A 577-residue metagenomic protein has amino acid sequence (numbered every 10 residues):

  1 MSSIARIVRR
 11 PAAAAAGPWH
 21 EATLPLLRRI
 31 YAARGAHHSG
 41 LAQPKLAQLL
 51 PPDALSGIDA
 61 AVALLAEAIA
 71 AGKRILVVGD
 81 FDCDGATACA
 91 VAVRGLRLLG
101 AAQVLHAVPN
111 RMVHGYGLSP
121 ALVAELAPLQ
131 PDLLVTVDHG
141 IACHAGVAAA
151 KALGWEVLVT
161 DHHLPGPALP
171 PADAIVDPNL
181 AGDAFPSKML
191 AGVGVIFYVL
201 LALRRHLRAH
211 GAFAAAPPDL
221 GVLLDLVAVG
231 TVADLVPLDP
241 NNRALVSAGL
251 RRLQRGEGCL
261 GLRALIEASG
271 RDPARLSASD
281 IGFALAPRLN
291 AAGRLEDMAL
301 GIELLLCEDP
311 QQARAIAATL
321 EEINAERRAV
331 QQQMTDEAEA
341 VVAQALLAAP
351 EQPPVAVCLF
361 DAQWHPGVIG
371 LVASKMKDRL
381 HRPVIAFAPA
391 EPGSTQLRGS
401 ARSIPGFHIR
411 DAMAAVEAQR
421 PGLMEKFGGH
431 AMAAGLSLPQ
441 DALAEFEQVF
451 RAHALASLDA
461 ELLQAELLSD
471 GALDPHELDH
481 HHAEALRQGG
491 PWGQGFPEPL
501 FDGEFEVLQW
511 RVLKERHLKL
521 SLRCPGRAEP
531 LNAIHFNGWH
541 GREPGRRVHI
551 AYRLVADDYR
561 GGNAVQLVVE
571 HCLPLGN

Functional and structural regions predicted by a protein language model:
I7, V104-H106, S469: Generic structural signal for residues in well-ordered beta-strands
P11-P131, L153, R205-A442: Hydrophobic helix-and-loop "lid/oligomerization" segment in the mid-to-C-terminal part of catalytic domains
Y31, V135, N290, L486 (+1 more regions): A residue-level signal for conserved active-site and pocket-lining positions in enzyme catalytic cores
A66-E67, P167-D177, L522-R527: Acidic-glycine-rich active-site phosphate/pyrophosphate-binding loop
E67, A71, P310-L359, G393-T395 (+2 more regions): Mid-to-C-terminal polyanion-binding domains and interfaces
D80-F81, P109-M112, H139-G140, H162-P165 (+5 more regions): Short, ordered loop/turn segments at secondary-structure junctions
E125-L129, L133-V236, E417, M424: Conserved phosphate-handling catalytic cores of large alpha/beta enzymes
A145-A149, V357, V372-K375, H481 (+1 more regions): A short acidic, amphipathic alpha-helical/loop segment
